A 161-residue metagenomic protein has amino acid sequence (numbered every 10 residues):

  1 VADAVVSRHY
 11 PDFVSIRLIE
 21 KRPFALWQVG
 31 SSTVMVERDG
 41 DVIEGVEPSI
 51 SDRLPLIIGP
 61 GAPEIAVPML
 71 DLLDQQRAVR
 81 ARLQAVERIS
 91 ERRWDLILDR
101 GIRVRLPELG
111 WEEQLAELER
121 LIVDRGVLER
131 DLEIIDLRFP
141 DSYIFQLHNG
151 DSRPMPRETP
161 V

Functional and structural regions predicted by a protein language model:
D3-V161: Charged, solvent-exposed interaction patches on well-folded alpha/beta domains that mediate macromolecular contacts
